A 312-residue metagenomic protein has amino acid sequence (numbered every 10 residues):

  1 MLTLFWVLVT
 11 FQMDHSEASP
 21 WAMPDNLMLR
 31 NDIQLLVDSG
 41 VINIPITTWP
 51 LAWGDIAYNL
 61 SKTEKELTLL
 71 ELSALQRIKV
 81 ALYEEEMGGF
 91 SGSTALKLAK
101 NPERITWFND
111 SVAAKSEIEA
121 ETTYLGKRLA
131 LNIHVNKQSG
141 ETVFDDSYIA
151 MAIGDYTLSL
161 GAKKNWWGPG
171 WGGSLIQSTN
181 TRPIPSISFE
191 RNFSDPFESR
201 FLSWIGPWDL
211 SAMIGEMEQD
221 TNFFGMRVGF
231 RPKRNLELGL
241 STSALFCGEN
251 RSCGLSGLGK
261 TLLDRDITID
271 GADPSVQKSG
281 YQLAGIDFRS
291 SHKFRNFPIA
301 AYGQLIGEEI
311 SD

Functional and structural regions predicted by a protein language model:
M1-E17: Gram-negative bacterial Sec-dependent N-terminal signal peptides
M13-I42, S61-A95: N-terminal propeptides
D25-R30, L35, V80-V135, L158 (+1 more regions): Transmembrane beta-strand segments of Gram-negative outer membrane beta-barrel proteins
P45-W49, L67-T68, V80-S91, L125-L131 (+4 more regions): Short loop/turn motifs that connect adjacent beta-strands in outer-membrane beta-barrel proteins
K97-T106, L129-L131, N136-T142, Y156 (+5 more regions): Sequence/structural signature of outer-membrane beta-barrel proteins
N109-A114, K137-E141, I176-R182, D220 (+2 more regions): Replace "Gram-negative outer membrane beta-barrel proteins" with "bacterial and organellar outer membrane beta-barrel
K115-E119, H134-N136, T142-Y148, I184-S186 (+3 more regions): Transmembrane beta-barrel architecture of outer-membrane proteins
W166, I184-D312: Signature for the C-terminal beta-barrel architecture of outer-membrane proteins
